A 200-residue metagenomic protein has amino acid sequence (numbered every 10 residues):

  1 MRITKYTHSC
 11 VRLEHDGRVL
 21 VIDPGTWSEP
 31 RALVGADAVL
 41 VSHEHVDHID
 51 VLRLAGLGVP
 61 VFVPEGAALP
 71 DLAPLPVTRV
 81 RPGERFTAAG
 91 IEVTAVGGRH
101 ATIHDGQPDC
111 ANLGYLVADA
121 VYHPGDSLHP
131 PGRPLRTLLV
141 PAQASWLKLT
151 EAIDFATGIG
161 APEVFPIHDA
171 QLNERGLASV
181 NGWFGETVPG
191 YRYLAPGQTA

Functional and structural regions predicted by a protein language model:
M1-T4, L75-I91, I153, T157-A200: Binuclear metal-ion centers of metallo-dependent hydrolases, dominated by the metallo-beta-lactamase
M1-V34, R79-P134, W146-E151, L194-A200: Core dinuclear metal-dependent hydrolase active-site scaffold
L20-V21, L40, F62, H123 (+2 more regions): Structural motif
T26-P70, L135-L139: Active-site metal-binding motif and surrounding structural segment of the metallo-beta-lactamase
H45, A67, L128, Q143-S145 (+1 more regions): Catalytic metal-binding/acid-base residues of hydrolase active sites
H48-V51, K148, E174-R175: Conserved alpha/beta-hydrolase "acid-adjacent" motif
V51-L57, E151-F155, S179: A short acidic, amphipathic alpha-helical/loop segment
T137-T157: Active-site-proximal segments of metal-dependent phosphoesterases and phosphodiesterases across multiple
